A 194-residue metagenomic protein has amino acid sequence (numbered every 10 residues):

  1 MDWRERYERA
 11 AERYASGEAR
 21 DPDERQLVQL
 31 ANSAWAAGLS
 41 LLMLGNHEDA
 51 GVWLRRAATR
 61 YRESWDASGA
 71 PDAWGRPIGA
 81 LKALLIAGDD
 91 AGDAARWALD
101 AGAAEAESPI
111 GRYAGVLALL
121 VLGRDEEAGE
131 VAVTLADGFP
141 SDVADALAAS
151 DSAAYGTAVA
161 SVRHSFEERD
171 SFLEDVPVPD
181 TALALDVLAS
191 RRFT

Functional and structural regions predicted by a protein language model:
M1-S165: Eukaryote-skewed repeat-based solenoidal scaffolds used as protein-protein interaction platforms, primarily
A144-T194: Long, ordered, amphipathic alpha-helical scaffolds
